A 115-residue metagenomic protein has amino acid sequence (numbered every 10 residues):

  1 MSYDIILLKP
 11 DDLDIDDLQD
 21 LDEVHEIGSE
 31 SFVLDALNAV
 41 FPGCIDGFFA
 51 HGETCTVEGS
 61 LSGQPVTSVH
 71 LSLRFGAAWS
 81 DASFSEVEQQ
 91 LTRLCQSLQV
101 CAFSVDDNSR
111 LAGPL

Functional and structural regions predicted by a protein language model:
M1-L115: Acidic (Asp/Glu-rich) sequence patches and key acidic residues that form negatively charged surfaces used
